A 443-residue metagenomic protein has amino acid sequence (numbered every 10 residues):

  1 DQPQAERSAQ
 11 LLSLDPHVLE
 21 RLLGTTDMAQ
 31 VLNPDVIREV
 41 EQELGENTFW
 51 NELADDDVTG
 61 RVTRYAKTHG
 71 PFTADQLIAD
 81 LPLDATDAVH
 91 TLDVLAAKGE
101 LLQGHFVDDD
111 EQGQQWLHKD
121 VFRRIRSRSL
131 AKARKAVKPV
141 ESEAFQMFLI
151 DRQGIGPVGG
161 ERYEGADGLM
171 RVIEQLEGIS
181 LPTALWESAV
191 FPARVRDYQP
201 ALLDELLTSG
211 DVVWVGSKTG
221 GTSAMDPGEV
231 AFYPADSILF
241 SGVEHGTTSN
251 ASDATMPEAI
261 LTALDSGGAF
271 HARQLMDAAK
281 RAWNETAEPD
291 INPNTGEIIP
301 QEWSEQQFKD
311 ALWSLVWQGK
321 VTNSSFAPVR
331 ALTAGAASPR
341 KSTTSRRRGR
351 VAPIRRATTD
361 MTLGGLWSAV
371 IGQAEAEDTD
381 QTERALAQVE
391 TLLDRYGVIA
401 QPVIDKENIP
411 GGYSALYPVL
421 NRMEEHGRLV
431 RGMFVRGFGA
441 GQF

Functional and structural regions predicted by a protein language model:
D1-F443: Long, charged, low-complexity, helical-prone intrinsically disordered regions
